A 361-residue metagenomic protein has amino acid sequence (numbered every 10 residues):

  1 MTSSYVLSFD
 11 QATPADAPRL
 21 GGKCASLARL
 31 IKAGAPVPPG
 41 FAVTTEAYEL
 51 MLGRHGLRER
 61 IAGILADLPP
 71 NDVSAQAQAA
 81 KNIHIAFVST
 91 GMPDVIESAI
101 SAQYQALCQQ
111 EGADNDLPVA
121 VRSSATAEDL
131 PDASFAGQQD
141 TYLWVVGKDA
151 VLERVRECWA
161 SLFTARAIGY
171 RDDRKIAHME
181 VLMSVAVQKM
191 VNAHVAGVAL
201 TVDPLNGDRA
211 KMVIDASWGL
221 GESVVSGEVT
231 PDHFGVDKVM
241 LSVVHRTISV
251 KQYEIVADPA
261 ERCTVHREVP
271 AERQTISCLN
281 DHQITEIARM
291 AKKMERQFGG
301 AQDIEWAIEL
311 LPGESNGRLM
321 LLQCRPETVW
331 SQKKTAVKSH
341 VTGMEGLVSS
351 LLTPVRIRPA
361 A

Functional and structural regions predicted by a protein language model:
M1-A186, V195, Q274-H282, E286-G299 (+7 more regions): N-terminal beta-alpha lobe that positions the nucleotide/phosphoryl donor in ATP/NTP-coupled carboxylate activation
G197-L200: Short beta-strand scaffold segments in enzyme catalytic cores
P204, D215-S223, R325-S331: Glycine-rich phosphate/pyrophosphate-binding beta-alpha loops
K211, D215-D303, I308-P312, V341-A361: Conserved catalytic alpha/beta cores of large enzymes that bind or transform nucleotide phosphates and polynucleotides
S331, V337-H340: Basic Lys/Arg-rich amphipathic helical interaction modules
